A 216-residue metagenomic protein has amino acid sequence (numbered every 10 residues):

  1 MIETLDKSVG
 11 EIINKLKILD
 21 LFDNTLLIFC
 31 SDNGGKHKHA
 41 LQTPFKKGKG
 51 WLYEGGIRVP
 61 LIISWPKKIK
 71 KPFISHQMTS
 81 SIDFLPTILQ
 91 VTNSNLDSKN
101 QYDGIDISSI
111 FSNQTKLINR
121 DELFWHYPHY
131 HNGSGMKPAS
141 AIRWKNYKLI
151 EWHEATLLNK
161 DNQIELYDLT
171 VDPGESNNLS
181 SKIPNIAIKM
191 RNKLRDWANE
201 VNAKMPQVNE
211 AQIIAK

Functional and structural regions predicted by a protein language model:
M1-T4: The substrate-binding groove and active-site-proximal loops of carbohydrate-active enzymes, especially glycoside
D6, D23-N24, D32, D83 (+2 more regions): Acidic active-site catalytic centers that drive phospho-/nucleotidyl reactions and related ester hydrolyses
I13-L16, D20, T25, G34 (+5 more regions): A generic secondary-structure signal for well-formed alpha-helical elements
N14-K68, S80: Histidine-centered active-site microenvironments of extracellular/periplasmic hydrolases and transferases
D23-T25, K99-D103, Q207-V208: Short, glycine/acidic-rich hinge or "gate" loops at secondary-structure transitions that mediate conformational
G35-A40, P44-L52, I69-F73, Q77 (+3 more regions): C-terminal cap/loop subdomain of S1 sulfatases and analogous C-terminal strand-loop tails that border
F84, N132-S134, W144, E154-T156 (+2 more regions): Long, internal low-complexity/basic segments
